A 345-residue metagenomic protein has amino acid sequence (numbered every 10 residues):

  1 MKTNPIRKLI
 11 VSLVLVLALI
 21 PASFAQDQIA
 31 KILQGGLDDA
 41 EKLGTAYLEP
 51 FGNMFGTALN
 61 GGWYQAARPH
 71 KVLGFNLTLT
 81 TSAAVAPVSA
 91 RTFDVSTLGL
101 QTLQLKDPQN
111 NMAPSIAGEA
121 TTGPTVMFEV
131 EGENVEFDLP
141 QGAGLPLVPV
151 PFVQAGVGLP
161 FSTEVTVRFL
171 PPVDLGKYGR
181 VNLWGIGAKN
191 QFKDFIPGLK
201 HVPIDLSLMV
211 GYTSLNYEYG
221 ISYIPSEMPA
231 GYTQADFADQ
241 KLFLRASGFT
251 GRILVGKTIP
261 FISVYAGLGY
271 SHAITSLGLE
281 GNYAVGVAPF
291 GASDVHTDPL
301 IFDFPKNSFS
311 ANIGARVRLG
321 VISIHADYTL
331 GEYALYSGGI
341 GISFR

Functional and structural regions predicted by a protein language model:
V11-I20: Bacterial N-terminal signal peptides
F24-M127, H201: Outer-membrane beta-barrel biogenesis signature
Q65-L73, V88, S162, K177 (+2 more regions): Short loop/turn motifs that connect adjacent beta-strands in outer-membrane beta-barrel proteins
A66-R68, L77-L79, V153-L159, I186-F192 (+5 more regions): Residues on the lipid-exposed face of transmembrane beta-strands in outer-membrane beta-barrel proteins
K71-L73, P146-P151, G179-I186, R245-F249 (+3 more regions): Residues that define the transmembrane beta-barrel architecture of outer-membrane proteins
T81-V85, F169-V173, F192, V210-N216 (+5 more regions): Transmembrane beta-strands of outer-membrane beta-barrel pores
A90-T92, A113, T125-L145, D174-V181 (+3 more regions): Extracellular/periplasm-exposed beta-strand and loop segments of Gram-negative cell-envelope proteins, dominated by
L98, P108-N110, A117, Y265-R345: Outer membrane beta-barrel transmembrane domains
